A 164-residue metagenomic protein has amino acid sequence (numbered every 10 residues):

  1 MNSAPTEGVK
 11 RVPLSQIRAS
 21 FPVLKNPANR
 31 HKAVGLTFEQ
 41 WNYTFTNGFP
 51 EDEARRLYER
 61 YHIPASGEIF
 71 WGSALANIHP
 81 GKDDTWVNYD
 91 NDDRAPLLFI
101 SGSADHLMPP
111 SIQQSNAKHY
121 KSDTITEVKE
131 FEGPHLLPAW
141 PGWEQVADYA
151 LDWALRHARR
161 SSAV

Functional and structural regions predicted by a protein language model:
M1-H31, G72-I78: Flexible "cap/lid" loop of the alpha/beta hydrolase fold
V34-G72: Conserved alpha/beta-hydrolase catalytic His-Asp/Glu region
A54-Y58, A117, L151: Non-transmembrane alpha-helical segments in soluble domains of secreted/periplasmic/extracellular proteins
S66-Y89: Active-site nucleophile elbow and catalytic-triad environment of alpha/beta-hydrolase enzymes
N88-R94, H119-D123: Short, conserved loop/helix-junction motifs that constitute active-site signature segments in enzyme catalytic cores
D92-D93, F99-S101, D105: Short beta-strand/loop motif that positions the catalytic acidic residue of the alpha/beta-hydrolase fold
A95, P109-H119: Short alpha-helix in the alpha/beta-hydrolase fold that links the catalytic acid
K121-V164: Catalytic active-site module of serine/aspartate enzymes centered on a nucleophile-bearing elbow/loop
